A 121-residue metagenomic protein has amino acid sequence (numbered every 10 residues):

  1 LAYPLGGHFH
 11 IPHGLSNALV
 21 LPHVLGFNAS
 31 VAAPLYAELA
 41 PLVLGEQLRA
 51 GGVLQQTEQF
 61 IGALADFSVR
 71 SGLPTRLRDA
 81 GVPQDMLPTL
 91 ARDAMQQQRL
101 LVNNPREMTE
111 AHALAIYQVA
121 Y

Functional and structural regions predicted by a protein language model:
L1, H10-I11, Q97: Generic hydrophobic alpha-helical membrane-segment signal
A2, L21, L64, S68 (+2 more regions): Short alpha-helical scaffolding segments that buttress acidic/His motifs in well-ordered protein cores
L5-M86: Gly/Pro-rich interdomain helix-loop hinge
P83-Y121: Short, amphipathic C-terminal "tail helix"
